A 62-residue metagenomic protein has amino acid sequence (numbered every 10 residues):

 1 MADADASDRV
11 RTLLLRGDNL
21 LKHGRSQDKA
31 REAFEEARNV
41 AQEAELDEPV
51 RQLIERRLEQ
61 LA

Functional and structural regions predicted by a protein language model:
M1-D28: N-terminal acidic leader/helix
M1-S7, L46-R56: Acidic, Ser/Thr-rich low-complexity linear motifs
L20-L21, A41, A62: Residue at a conserved register position within TPR or TPR-like alpha-solenoid repeats
G24, A41-A44, E48: Alpha-helical junction/boundary sensor with strong preference for TPR arrays
R31: Glycine-rich phosphate-binding loop at the start of an alpha helix
A37: Conserved structured catalytic cores and adjacent interaction surfaces of nucleotide-binding/hydrolyzing enzymes
R56-A62: Alpha-helical linker/edge segments of TPR/alpha-solenoid repeat scaffolds and analogous pre-/post-domain helices
